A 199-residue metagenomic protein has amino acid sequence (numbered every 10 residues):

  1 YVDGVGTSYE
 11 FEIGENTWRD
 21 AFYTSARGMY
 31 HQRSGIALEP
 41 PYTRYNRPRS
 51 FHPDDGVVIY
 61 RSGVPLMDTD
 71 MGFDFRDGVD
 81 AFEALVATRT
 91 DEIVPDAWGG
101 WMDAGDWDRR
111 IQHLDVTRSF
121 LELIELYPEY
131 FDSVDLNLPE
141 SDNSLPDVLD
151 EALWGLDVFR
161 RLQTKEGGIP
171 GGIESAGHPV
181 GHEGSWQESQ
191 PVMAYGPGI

Functional and structural regions predicted by a protein language model:
Y1-Q32: Extended acidic/polar, glycine-enriched regions that form or flank non-catalytic beta-rich accessory modules
V2-G4, F120, Q163, I173: Glycine-rich, histidine-containing beta strand-loop boundary motifs that form or position
Q32-L114, F131-I199: Extended ligand-binding groove/face enriched in aromatic
R118-P128: Short glycine/serine- and small hydrophobic-enriched flexible loop segments
